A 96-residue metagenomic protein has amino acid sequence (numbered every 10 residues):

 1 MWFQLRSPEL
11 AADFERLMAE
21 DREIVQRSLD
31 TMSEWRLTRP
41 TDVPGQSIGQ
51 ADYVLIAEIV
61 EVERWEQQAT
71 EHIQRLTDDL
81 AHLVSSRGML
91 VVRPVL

Functional and structural regions predicted by a protein language model:
M1-Q4, V54-A57: Active-site-flanking beta-strand signature of metal-NTP-handling nucleotidyl enzymes and homologous cyclase-like
F3, T38, V92: Aromatic/pi-system hotspot detector in well-structured domains
Q4-R16: Short, surface-exposed ligand-recognition loops at beta-strand->loop->(often short) alpha-helix junctions that present
R6, R39, Q68-A69: Short, isolated positions within intrinsically disordered regulatory regions of eukaryotic proteins
S7-E9, T41, E61-E63: Feature marks short, surface-exposed loop/turn motifs that line or immediately flank catalytic pockets and channel
E23-E34, G45-Q50, I56-V95: An amphipathic, aromatic/His-enriched active-site/gating alpha helix that lines ligand/cofactor pockets
T38-P44: Short, solvent-exposed loop/turn elements at beta->coil junctions and helix N-caps that rim active or binding pockets
